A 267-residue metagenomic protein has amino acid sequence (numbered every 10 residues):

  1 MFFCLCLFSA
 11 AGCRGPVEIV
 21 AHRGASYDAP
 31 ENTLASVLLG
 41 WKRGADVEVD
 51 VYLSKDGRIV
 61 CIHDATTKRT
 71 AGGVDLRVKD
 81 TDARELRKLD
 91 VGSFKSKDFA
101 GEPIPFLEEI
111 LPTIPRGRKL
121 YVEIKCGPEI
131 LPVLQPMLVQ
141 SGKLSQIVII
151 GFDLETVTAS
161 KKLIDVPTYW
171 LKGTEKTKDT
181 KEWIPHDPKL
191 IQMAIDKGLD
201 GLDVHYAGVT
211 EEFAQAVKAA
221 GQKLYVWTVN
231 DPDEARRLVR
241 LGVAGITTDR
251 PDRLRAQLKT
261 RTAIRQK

Functional and structural regions predicted by a protein language model:
M1-S9: Bacterial N-terminal signal peptides
A11-K267: Phosphate-group recognition and catalysis centered on beta-loop-alpha active-site segments
